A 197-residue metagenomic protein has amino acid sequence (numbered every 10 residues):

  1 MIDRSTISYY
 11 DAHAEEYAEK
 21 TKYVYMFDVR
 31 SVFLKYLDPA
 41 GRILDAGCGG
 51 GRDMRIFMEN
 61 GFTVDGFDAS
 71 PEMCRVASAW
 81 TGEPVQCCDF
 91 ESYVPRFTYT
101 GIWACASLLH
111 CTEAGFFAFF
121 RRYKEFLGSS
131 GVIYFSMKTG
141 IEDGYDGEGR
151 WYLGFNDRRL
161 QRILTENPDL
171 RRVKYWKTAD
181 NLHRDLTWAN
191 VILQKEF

Functional and structural regions predicted by a protein language model:
M1-D38: Conserved class I S-adenosyl-L-methionine
A40-G49: Conserved class I S-adenosyl-L-methionine
G50-S92: Class I SAM-dependent methyltransferase SAM/SAH-binding core
V94-I102: A short acidic, Gly/Pro-enriched loop at the edge of an enzyme's catalytic core that lines a small-molecule cofactor
F117-S129: A short glycine-rich, Lys/Arg-flanked "PGG" loop and its adjoining helix->strand segment in the class I
S130-M137: Conserved beta-strand signature within the Rossmann-like core of class I S-adenosyl-L-methionine
D143-R159, L182-R184: Acceptor-substrate binding/catalytic loop of class I
L170-N181: Conserved S-adenosyl-L-methionine
